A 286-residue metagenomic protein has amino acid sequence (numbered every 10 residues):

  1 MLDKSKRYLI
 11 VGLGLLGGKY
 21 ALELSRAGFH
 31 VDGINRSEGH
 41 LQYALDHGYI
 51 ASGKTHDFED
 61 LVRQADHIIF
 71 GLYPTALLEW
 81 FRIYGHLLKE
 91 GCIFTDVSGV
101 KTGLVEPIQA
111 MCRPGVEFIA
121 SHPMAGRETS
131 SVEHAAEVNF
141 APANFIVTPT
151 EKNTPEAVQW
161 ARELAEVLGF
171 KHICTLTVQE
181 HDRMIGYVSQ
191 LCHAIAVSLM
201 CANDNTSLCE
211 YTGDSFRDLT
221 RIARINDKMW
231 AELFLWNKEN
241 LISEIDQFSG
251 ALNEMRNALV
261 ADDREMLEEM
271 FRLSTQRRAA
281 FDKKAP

Functional and structural regions predicted by a protein language model:
M1-R63, H67: NAD(P)+-binding Rossmann beta1-loop-alpha1 motif at the extreme N-terminus of oxidoreductases
R7, H30-D32, E117, N144 (+1 more regions): Residues at the starts of beta-strands that form the adenosine-phosphate
R36, L72-Y73, V97: Short beta->alpha hinge that forms the Motif I/post-I loop of the SAM-binding pocket
G39-H40, A76, K101-L104: Conserved short alpha-helix immediately C-terminal to the canonical SAM/SAH-binding motif I of Rossmann-like
F58-L88, C92-I93: Rossmann-like NAD(P)-binding element
W80-E133: Rossmann-like NAD(P)(H) cofactor-binding subdomain of soluble oxidoreductases
E137-I222: Internal alpha-helical scaffold of NAD(P)-dependent oxidoreductase catalytic cores
S207-R277: Interdomain hinge/lid region at the active-site interface of Rossmann-like NAD(P)-dependent oxidoreductases
